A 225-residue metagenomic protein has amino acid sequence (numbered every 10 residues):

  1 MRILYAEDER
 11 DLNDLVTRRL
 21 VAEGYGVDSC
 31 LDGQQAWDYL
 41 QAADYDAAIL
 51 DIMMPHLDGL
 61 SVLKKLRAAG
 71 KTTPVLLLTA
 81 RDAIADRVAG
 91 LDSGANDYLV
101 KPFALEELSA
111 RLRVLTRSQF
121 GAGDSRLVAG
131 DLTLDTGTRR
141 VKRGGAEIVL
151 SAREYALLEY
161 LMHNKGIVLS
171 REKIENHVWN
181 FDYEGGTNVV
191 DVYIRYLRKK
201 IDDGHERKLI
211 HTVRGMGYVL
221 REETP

Functional and structural regions predicted by a protein language model:
M1-A122: N-terminal/domain-start alpha-helical segments
Q35, G215-V219: Glycine-rich nucleotide-binding loop
M54, T136, R143: Conserved A-loop
K71, G123, G130, E206 (+1 more regions): Residue-level signal for beta-strand positions within conserved beta-sheet cores that form or flank
Q119-T138: CheY-like receiver
R140, G145-L209, R214-M216: Positively charged, aromatic-enriched patches within helix-turn-helix-type DNA-binding elements, predominantly
E222-P225: Intrinsically disordered, low-complexity protein-interaction/activation regions
